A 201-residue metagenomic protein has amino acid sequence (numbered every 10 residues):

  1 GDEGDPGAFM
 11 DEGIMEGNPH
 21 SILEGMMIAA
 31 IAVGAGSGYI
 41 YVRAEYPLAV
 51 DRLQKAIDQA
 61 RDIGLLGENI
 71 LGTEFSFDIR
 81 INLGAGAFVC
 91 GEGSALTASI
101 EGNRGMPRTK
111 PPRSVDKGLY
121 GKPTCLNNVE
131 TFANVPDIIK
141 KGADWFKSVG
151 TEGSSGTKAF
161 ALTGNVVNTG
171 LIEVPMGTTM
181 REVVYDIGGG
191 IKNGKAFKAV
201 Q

Functional and structural regions predicted by a protein language model:
G1-D5, I31-A35, N165: Short connector loops/turns at beta-strand edges and beta->alpha or beta->beta junctions
G1-P19: Glycine-rich phosphate/pyrophosphate-binding loop regions near the starts of catalytic domains
D2-G4, R43-L48, A85-G86: Acidic, glycine-rich active-site loops and adjacent beta-strand->loop/helix elements that engage anionic groups
H20-L23, M27-A44, N193-K198: Glycine-rich phosphate/pyrophosphate-binding loops and their adjacent beta-strand/loop elements at enzyme active sites
E24-A29, M176-N193: Short amphipathic, charge-patterned alpha-helical segments
Y39-R43, T73-N82, A196-Q201: Beta-strand segments within the central parallel beta-sheet cores of soluble alpha/beta enzyme folds
V50-M176, G188: Hydrophobic alpha-helical positions that pack around
S148, E173, K192, K198-Q201: Accessory "access/gating" subregions that flank catalytic or transport cores
